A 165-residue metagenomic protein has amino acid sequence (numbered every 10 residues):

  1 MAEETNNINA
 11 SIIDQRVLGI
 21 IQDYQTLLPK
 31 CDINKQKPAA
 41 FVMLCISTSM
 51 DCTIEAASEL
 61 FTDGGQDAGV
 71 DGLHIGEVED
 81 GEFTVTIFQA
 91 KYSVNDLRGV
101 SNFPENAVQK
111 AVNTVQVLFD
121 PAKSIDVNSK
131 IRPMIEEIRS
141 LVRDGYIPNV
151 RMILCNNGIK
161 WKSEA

Functional and structural regions predicted by a protein language model:
M1-A165: Mixed-charge (Asp/Glu-Lys/Arg
